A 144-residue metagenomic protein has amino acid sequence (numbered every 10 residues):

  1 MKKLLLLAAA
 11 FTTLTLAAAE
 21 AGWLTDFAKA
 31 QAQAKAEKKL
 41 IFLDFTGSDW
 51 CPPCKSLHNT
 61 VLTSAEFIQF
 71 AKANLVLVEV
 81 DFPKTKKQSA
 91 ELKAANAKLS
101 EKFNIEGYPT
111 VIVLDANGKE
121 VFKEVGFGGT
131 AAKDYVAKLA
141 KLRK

Functional and structural regions predicted by a protein language model:
L4-L14: Sec-dependent N-terminal signal peptides
L14-E20: Sec/Tat signal peptide C-region and signal peptidase I cleavage site
A21-L24, S64-A94: Thiol-based oxidoreductase modules, predominantly thioredoxin-like and allied folds used for disulfide exchange
W23-L40, A71: A short beta-strand-turn-helix
K38, T46-W50, G107: Short pre-active-site segment immediately N-terminal to redox-active cysteine/selenocysteine motifs in thiol-based
F42-L43, C51, L77, V111: Hydrophobic beta-strand anchors of alpha/beta hydrolase catalytic cores
T46-L62: Conserved redox-active cysteine motifs that mediate thiol-disulfide chemistry, especially di-cysteine Cys-X(1-2)-Cys
T60-L62, K98-K102, E106-K144: Non-catalytic, surface beta->alpha helical segment in thiol-disulfide oxidoreductase systems
